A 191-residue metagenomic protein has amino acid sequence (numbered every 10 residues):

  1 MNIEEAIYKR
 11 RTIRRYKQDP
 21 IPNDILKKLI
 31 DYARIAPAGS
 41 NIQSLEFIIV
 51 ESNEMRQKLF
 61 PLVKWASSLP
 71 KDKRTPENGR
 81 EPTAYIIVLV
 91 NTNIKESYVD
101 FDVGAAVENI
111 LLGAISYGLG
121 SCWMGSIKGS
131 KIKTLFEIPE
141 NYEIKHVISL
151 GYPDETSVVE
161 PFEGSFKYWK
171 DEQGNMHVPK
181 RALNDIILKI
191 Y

Functional and structural regions predicted by a protein language model:
M1-Y191: Acidic, surface-exposed loops and disordered segments
